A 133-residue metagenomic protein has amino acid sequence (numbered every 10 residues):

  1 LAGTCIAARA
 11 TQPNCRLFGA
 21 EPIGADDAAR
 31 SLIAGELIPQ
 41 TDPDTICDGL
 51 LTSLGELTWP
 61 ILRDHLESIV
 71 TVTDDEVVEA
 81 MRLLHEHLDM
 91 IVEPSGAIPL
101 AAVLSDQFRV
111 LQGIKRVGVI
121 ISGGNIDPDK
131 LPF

Functional and structural regions predicted by a protein language model:
L1-F133: PLP-dependent amino-acid enzyme catalytic core
